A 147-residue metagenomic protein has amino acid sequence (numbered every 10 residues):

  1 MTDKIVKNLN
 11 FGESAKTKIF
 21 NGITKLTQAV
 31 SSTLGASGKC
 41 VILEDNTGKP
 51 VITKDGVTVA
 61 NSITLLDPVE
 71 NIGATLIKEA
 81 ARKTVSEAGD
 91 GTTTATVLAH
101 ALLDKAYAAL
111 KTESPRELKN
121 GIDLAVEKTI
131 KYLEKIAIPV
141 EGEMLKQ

Functional and structural regions predicted by a protein language model:
M1-Q147: N-terminal glycine-/lysine-enriched basic segments
